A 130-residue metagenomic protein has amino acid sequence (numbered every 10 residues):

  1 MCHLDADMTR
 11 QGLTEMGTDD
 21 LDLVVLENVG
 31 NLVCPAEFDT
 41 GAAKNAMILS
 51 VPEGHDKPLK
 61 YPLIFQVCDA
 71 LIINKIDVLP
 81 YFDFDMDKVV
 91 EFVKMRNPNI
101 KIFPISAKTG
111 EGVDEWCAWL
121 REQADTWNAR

Functional and structural regions predicted by a protein language model:
M1-A43, F65: Nucleotide-state-sensitive switch-loop elements of NTP-binding domains
M1-L4, S50-E53, D77-V78: Flexible beta-alpha connector loops of hexameric P-loop NTPases
D5-D7, P35-D39, K57-Y61, D83-F84 (+1 more regions): Short, well-ordered secondary-structure micro-motifs
G12-D19, P35, P52, M95-N99 (+1 more regions): Conserved, well-folded catalytic cores of nucleic-acid-processing and energy-transducing macromolecular machines
E27, N74, V89: Residue-level signal for inorganic ion chemistry
L32-V33, H55, L79-P80: Catalytic P-loop NTPase motifs of RecA-like helicase/translocase cores
P35-E53, K60-I73: Inter-motif core of Ras-like GTPase G domains
V78-R130: Canonical P-loop GTPase G-domain recognition
